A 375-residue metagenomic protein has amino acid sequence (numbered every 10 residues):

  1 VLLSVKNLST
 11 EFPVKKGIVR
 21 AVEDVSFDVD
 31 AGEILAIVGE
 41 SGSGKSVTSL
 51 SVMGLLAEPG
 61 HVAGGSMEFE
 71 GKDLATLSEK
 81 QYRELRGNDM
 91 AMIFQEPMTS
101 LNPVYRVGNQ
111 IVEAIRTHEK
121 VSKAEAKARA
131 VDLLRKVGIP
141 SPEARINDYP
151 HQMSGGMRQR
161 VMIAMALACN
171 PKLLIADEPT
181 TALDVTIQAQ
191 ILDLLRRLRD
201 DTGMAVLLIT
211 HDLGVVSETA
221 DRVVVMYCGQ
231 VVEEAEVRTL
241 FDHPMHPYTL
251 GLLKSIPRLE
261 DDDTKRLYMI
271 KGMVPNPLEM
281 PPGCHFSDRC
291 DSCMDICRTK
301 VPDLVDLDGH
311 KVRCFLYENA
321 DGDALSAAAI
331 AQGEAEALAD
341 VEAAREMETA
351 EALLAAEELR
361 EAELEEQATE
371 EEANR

Functional and structural regions predicted by a protein language model:
L2, E11-D24, L55-H61, S78-Q81 (+3 more regions): A short, flexible loop at the N-terminus of ABC-type nucleotide-binding domains that lies
G54, I175-P179, L183, I187-K265: P-loop NTP-binding/switch modules centered on Walker-like glycine-rich loops
V62-D73: Conserved ABC transporter NBD signature motif
D73, E125-A144: Conserved ABC ATPase "signature" region
L74-A91, N109, T117, T239-P244 (+1 more regions): ABC ATPase NBD coupling module
P140-A144, E236-A344: Short catalytic/signature loops enriched in Gly
A168-K172: A short, proline-enriched helix->beta-strand linker immediately N-terminal to the Walker B motif in ABC-type P-loop
